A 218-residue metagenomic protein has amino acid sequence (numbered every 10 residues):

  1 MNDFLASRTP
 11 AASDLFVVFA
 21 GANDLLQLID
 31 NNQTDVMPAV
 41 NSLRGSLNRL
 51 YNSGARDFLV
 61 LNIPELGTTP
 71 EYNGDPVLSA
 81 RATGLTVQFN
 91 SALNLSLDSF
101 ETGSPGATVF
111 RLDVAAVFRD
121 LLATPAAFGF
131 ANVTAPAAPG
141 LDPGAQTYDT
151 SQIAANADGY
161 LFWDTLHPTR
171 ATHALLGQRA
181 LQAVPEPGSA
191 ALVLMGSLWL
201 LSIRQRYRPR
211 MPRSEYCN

Functional and structural regions predicted by a protein language model:
M1-N41, G45: Conserved SGNH/GDSL esterase-like catalytic core that processes O-acyl groups on lipids and polysaccharides
D14-F19, D24-Q27, Y51, D57-N62 (+2 more regions): Structural recognition of the beta-strand scaffold that forms the well-ordered cores of secreted hydrolase catalytic
G21-D35, I63-L78: Active-site His/acidic residue clusters
S46-D57, Q88-R111: A structural motif corresponding to the C-terminal end of an alpha-helix and its immediate exit/capping segment
E65, E71-T83, V87, S99 (+1 more regions): Mobile gating loops/cap/lid regions near enzyme active sites that modulate substrate access
L95, G103, A107, T165-A183: A recurrent domain-boundary module in secreted/ectodomain proteins
E186-R204: A short, hydrophobic C-terminal helix/tail in secreted or cell-surface proteins
L200-N218: C-terminal membrane-anchoring or membrane-association module
